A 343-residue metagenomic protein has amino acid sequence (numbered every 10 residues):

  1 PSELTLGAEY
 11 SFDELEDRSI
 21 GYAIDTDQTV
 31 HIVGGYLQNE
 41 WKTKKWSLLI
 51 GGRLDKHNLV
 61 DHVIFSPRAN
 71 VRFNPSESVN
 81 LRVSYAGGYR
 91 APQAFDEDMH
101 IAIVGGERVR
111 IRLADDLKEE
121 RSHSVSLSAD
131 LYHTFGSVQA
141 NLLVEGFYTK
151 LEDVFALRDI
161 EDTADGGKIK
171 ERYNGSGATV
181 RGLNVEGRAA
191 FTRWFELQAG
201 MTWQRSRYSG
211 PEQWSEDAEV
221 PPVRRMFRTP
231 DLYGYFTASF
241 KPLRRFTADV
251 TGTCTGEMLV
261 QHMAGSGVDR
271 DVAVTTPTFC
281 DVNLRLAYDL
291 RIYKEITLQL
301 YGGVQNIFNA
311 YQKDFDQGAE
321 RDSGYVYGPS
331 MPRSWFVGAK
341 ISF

Functional and structural regions predicted by a protein language model:
P1, G35-W41, A69-F73, L127-L131 (+7 more regions): Residues on the lipid-exposed face of transmembrane beta-strands in outer-membrane beta-barrel proteins
P1-D61, A140-Y148, G182-N184, A190 (+1 more regions): Face-selective signature of the C-terminal outer-membrane beta-barrel domain
P1-L4, K45-L48, S78-L81, F135-A140 (+4 more regions): Repeated loop/turn-to-beta-strand initiation elements of outer-membrane beta-barrel proteins
L6-F12, I50-L54, A69, V83-G87 (+6 more regions): Transmembrane beta-barrel strands of outer-membrane/channel proteins
T29-V33, K42, V63-F65, R121-V125 (+5 more regions): Residues that define the transmembrane beta-barrel architecture of outer-membrane proteins
K42-S47, N141, F147-K150, E171-A264: Gram-negative outer-membrane beta-barrel transporters
N74, R82, D116-Y173, T179-R181 (+1 more regions): Membrane-embedded beta-barrel scaffold of Gram-negative outer-membrane proteins
C254-M263, Y288-F343: C-terminal beta-signal and adjacent terminal beta-strands/loops of Gram-negative outer-membrane beta-barrel proteins
